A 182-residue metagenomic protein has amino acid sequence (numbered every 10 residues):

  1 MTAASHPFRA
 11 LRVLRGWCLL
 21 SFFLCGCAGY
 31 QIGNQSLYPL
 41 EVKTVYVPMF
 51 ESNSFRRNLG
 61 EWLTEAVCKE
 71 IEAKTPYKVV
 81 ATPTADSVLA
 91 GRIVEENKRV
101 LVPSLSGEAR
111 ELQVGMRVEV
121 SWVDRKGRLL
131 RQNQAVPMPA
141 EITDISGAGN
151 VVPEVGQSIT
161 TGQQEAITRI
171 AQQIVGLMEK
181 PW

Functional and structural regions predicted by a protein language model:
M1, F22, Q35-E41, W62 (+3 more regions): Short hydrophobic/aromatic-rich motifs at helix boundaries and adjacent loops
M1-L11: N-terminal secretory signal peptides that target proteins for export/translocation
G16, S36, V80, G107-A109: Residues embedded in well-ordered secondary-structure elements
G16-G26: Bacterial N-terminal signal peptides
C25-K69, K74-T84, S146, I167 (+1 more regions): A structural "domain/chain start" motif
E51-R56, P153-Q163: Second-shell loop/turn segments in exported
K74-Y77, V88-S158, Q172: Surface-exposed short loop/turn segments
